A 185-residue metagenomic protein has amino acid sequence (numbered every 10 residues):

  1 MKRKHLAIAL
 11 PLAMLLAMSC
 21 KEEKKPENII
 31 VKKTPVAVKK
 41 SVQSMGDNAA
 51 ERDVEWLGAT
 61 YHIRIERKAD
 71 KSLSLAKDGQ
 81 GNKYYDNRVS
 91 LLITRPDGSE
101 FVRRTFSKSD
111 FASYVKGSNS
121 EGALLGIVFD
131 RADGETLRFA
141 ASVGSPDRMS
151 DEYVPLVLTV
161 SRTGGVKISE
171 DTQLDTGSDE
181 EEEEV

Functional and structural regions predicted by a protein language model:
M1-L10: Bacterial N-terminal signal peptides that target proteins for export
A9-A17: Bacterial N-terminal signal peptides
C20-K24: Bacterial signal peptide processing site
V42-I127: Surface-exposed acidic loop/strand-edge motifs in secreted or periplasmic proteins that form small linear binding
N87-T94, P155-T163: Beta-propeller blade signature
V102, F139, K167-E170: Short hydrophobic/aromatic-rich beta-strand segments that constitute the beta-sheet cores of beta-sandwich/beta-barrel
Y114-V154: Acidic, glycine-rich flexible loop segments
G164-V185: Short, low-complexity, Pro/Ser/Thr/Gly-rich segments in the mature regions of secreted, periplasmic
